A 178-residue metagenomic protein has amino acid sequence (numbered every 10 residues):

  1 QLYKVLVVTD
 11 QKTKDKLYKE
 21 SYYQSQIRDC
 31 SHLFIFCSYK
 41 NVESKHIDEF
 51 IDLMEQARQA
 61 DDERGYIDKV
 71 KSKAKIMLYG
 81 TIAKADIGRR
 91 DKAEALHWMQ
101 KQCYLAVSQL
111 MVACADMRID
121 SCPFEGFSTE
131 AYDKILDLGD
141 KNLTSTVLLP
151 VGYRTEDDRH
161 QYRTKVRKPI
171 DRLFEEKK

Functional and structural regions predicted by a protein language model:
Q1-K178: Acidic, surface-exposed loops and disordered segments
